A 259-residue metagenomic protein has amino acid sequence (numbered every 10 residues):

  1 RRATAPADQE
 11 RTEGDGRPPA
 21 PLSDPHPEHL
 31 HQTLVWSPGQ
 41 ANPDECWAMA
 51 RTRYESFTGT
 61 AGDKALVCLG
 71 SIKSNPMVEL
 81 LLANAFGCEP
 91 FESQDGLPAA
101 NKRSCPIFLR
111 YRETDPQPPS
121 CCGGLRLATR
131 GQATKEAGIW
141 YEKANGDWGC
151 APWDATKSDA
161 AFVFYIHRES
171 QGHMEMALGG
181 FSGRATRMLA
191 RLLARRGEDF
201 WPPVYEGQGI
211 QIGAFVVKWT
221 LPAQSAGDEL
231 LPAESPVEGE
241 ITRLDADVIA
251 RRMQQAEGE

Functional and structural regions predicted by a protein language model:
R1-E259: Solvent-exposed alpha-helical segments and adjacent loops that form catalytic or protein-interaction surfaces
